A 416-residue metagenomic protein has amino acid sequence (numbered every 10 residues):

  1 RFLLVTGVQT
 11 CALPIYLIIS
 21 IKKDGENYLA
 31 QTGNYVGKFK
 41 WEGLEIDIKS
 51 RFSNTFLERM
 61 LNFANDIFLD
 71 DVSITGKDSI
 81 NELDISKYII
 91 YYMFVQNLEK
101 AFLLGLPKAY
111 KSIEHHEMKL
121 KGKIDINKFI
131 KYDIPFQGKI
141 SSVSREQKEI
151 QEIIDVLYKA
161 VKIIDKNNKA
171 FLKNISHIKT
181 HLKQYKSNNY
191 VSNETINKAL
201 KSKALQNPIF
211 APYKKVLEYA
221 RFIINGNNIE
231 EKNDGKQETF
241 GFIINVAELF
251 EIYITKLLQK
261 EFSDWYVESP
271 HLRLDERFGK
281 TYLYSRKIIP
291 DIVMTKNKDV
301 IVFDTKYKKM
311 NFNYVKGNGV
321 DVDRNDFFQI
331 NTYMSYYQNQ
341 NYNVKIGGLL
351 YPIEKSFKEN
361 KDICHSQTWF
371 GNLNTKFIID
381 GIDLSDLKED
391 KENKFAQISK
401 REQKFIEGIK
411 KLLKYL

Functional and structural regions predicted by a protein language model:
F2-C11: Single conserved hydrophobic/aromatic residue that forms the stacking wall/gate of nucleotide- or nucleobase-binding
S20-F39, V267-N297: Active-site metal-binding core of divalent-cation-utilizing nuclease and nuclease-like domains
F39, L44-S50, L258, P290-M294 (+2 more regions): Conserved catalytic cores of phosphodiester-cleaving nucleases, focusing on short active-site segments
D47-S202: Extended, charge-enriched "interface" segments that sit outside catalytic cores
R59-I74, I289, T305-Y337: Mg2+/Mn2+-dependent nuclease catalytic core
D84, K306-Y307, K316-R324, N331-S366: Nucleic-acid nuclease catalytic cores
I196-E248: Interdomain/boundary linker segments immediately adjacent to catalytic/signaling cores
I346-L416: Domain-level recognition of nuclease-like catalytic cores that cleave nucleotide substrates
